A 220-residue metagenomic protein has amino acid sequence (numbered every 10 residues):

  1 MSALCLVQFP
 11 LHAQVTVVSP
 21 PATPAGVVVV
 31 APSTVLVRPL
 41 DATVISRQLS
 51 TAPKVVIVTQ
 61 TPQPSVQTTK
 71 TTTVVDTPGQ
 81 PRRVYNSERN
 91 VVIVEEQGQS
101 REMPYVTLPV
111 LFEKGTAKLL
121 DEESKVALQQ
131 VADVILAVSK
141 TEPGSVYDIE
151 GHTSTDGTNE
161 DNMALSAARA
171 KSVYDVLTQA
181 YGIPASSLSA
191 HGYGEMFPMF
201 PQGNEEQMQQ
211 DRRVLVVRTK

Functional and structural regions predicted by a protein language model:
M1-E102: N-terminal targeting leaders that direct proteins to extracytoplasmic destinations
Q14-V56, K171, D175-K220: Periplasmic OmpA/Pal-like peptidoglycan-binding modules at the C-termini of bacterial envelope proteins
R83, R89-A137, S154-E160: Short, solvent-exposed beta-strand/turn patches at coil↔beta or beta↔helix junctions that act as interaction loops
E102-P104, L165, I183: A broad, structural micro-motif
M103, E142, Q207-Q209: Short coil/turn motifs at beta-sheet boundaries
V106-G115, V134-R169, L188-F200: Short, surface-exposed beta-strand segments enriched in small/polar/acidic residues
T116-E150, Y174-Q179, V216-K220: Periplasmic peptidoglycan-binding/anchoring modules of Gram-negative envelope and division proteins
D121-E122, A167, A185: Alpha-helix N-capping/helix-start residues
